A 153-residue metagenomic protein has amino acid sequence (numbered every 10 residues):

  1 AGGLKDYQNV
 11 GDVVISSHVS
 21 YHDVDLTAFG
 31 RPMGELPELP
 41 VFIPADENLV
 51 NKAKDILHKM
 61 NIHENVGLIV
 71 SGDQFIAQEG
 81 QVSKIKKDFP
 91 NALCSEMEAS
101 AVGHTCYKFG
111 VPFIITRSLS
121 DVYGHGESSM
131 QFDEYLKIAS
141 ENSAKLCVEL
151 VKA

Functional and structural regions predicted by a protein language model:
A1-A153: Glycine-rich phosphate- or other oxyanion-binding loops that anchor nucleotides, phosphorylated ligands
